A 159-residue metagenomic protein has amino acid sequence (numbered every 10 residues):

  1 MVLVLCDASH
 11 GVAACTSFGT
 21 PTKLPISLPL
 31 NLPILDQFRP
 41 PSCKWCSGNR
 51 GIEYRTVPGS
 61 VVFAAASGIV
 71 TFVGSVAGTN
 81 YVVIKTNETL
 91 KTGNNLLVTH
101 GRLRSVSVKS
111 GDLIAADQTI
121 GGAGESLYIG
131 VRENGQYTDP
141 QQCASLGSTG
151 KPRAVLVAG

Functional and structural regions predicted by a protein language model:
V2-H10: C-terminal segment of classical bacterial N-terminal signal peptides
C15-P29, G48, R55, K109-A115 (+2 more regions): Acidic, glycine-rich catalytic/binding loops that coordinate metals and/or anionic ligands
L32-A65: Short glycine/threonine/proline-enriched tight-turn/helix- or strand-capping micro-motif at secondary-structure
R39, G59, S67, S75 (+3 more regions): Solvent-exposed coil/turn segments that connect beta secondary-structure elements in extracytoplasmic/periplasmic
T56-P58, R102, V108: Short, solvent-exposed loop/turn positions at domain surfaces that link secondary-structure elements or cap domain
V61-V70, S107-A123: Short, well-structured beta-strand-loop connectors
A65-S105, E125-V131: Zn2+-dependent peptidoglycan hydrolase active-site motif and core
